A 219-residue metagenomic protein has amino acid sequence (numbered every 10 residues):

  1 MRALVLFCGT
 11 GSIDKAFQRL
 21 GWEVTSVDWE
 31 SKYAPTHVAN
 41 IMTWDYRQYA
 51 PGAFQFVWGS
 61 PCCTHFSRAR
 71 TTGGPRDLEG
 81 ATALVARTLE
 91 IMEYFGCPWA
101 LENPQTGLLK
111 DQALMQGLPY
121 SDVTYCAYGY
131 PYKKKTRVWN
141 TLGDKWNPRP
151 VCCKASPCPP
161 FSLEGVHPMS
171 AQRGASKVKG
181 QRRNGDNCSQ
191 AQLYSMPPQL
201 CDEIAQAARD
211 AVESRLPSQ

Functional and structural regions predicted by a protein language model:
M1-Q219: Conserved active-site and SAM-binding loop architecture of S-adenosyl-L-methionine-dependent nucleic-acid
